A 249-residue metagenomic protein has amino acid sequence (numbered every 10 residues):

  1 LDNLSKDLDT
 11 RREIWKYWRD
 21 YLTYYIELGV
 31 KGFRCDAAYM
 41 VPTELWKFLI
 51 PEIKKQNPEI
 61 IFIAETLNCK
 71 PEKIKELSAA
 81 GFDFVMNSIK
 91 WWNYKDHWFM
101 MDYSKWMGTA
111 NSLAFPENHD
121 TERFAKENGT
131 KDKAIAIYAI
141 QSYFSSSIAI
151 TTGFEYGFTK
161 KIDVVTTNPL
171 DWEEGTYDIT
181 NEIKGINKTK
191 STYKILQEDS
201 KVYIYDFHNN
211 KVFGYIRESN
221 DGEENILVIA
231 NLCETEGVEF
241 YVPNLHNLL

Functional and structural regions predicted by a protein language model:
L1-R34, A38-M40, E44-L45, P51-D171 (+4 more regions): Alpha-amylase-like alpha-glycosidases and glucanotransferases acting on alpha-linked glucans and related
I61, A114-F115, G185, F213-G214 (+1 more regions): Generic structural signal for residues positioned in beta-strands
L77-G81, N244, L249: Glycine-centered secondary-structure boundary/capping sites
H119, Q141, I186, L227-N231: Hydrophobic, well-ordered secondary-structure elements that form the walls of internal hydrophobic environments
E174-Q197: Catalytic cores of secreted or luminal carbohydrate-active enzymes
K201-V202: Non-catalytic substrate-recognition and accessory regions of acyl/acetyltransferase enzymes
Y205-L248: Carbohydrate-binding surface patches
